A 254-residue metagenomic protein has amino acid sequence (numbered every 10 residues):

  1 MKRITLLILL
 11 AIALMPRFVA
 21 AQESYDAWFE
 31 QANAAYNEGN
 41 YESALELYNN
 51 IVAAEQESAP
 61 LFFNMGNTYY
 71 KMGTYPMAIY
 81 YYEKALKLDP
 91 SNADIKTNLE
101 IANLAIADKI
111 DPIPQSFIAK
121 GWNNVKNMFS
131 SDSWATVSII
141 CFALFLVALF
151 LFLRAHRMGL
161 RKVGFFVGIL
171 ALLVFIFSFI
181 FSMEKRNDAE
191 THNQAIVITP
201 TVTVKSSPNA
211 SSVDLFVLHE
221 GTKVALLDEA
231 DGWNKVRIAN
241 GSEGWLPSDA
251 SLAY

Functional and structural regions predicted by a protein language model:
Y75, K162-T199, S206-V213, A225-L227 (+1 more regions): Boundary regions of SH3-family modules and the immediately adjacent low-complexity/disordered segments in eukaryotic
P114-L153: Membrane-embedded alpha-helical segments of integral membrane proteins
